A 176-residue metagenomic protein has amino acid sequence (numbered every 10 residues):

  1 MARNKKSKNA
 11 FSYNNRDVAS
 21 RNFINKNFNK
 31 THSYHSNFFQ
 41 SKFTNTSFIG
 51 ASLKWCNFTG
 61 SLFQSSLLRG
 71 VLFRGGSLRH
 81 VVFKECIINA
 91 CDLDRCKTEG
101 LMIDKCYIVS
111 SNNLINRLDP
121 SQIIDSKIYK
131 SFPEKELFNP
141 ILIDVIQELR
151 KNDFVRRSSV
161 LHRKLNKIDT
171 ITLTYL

Functional and structural regions predicted by a protein language model:
M1-D144: Tandem repeat scaffolds
I124-L176: Terminal module of membrane-associated proteins
